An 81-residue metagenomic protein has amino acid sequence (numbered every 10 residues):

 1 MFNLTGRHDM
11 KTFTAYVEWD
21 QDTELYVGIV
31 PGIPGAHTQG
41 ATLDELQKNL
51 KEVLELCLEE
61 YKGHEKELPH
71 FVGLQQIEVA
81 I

Functional and structural regions predicted by a protein language model:
M1-Y16, K48-I81: Short, charged, surface-exposed hinge/linker loops at domain edges that act as mobile lids or interdomain connectors
D9, D20-D22, D44: Acidic-enriched, low-complexity/disordered segments with a strong bias for Aspartate over Glutamate
F13, Y26, A36-T38: Structural detector for hydrophobic anchor residues on beta-strands
E18-V30: Short aromatic-glycine-(Arg/Gly/Cys) micro-motifs in beta-strand/loop hairpins
Q21, Q39, Q47, Q75-Q76: Residue-identity detector for glutamine
I29-G32, E67: Selective for proline/serine-rich intrinsically disordered segments in cytosolic/nuclear regulatory regions
V30, G40, V79-I81: Hydrophobic residues in beta-strands and at strand termini
P34-D44: A short, exposed loop/beta-hairpin motif centered on an aromatic-Gly-Thr core
